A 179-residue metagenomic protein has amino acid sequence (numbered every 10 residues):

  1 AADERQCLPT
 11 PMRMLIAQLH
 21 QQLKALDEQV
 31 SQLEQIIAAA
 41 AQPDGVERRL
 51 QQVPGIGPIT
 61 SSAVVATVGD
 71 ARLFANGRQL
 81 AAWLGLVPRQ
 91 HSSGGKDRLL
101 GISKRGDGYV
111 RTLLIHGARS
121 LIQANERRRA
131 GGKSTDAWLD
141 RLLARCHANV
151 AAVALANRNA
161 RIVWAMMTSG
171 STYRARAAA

Functional and structural regions predicted by a protein language model:
A1-A179: A detector of single, family-specific signature residues that are central to catalytic or substrate-handling motifs
